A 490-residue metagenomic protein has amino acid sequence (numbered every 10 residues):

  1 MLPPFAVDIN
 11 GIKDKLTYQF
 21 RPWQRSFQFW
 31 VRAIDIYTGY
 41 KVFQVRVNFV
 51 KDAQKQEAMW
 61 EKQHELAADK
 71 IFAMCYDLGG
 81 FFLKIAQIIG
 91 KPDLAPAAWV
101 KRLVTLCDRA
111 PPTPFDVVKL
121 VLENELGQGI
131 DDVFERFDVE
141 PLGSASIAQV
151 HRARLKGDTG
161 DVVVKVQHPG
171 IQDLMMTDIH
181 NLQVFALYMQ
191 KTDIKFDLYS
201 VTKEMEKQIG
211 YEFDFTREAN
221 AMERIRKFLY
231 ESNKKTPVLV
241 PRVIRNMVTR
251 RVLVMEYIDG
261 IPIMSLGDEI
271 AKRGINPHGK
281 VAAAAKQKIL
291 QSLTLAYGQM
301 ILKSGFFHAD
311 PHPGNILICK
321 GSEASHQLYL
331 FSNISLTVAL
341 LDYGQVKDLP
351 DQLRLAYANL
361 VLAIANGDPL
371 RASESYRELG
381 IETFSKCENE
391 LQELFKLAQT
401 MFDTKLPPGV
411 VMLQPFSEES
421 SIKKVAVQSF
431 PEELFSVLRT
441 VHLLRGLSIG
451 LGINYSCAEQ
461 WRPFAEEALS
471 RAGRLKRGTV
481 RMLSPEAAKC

Functional and structural regions predicted by a protein language model:
M1-Q149, D158-D161, M176-T202, T383 (+5 more regions): N-terminal accessory/targeting segments that precede structured cores
R32, R102, V121, D178-V184 (+5 more regions): Alpha-helical scaffold elements adjacent to nucleotide-binding pockets in ATP/GTP-utilizing enzyme cores
E61, E65, P92, T249 (+3 more regions): Helix-rich C-lobe and terminal helical cap/extension of kinase-like folds
V104-P111, E123, Q172, M176-T177 (+4 more regions): ATP-dependent phospho-/nucleotidyl transfer catalytic cores
R152, G160-H168: Glycine-rich ATP phosphate-binding loop
A153-R154, P311: Conserved beta3 strand of the Hanks-type protein kinase catalytic N-lobe
H168, R245, D259, P313 (+1 more regions): Short, glycine/acidic-enriched loop or turn micro-motifs at the edges of active sites
G314-I318: Hydrophobic residue at the +6 position relative to the catalytic HRD Asp in the kinase catalytic loop
